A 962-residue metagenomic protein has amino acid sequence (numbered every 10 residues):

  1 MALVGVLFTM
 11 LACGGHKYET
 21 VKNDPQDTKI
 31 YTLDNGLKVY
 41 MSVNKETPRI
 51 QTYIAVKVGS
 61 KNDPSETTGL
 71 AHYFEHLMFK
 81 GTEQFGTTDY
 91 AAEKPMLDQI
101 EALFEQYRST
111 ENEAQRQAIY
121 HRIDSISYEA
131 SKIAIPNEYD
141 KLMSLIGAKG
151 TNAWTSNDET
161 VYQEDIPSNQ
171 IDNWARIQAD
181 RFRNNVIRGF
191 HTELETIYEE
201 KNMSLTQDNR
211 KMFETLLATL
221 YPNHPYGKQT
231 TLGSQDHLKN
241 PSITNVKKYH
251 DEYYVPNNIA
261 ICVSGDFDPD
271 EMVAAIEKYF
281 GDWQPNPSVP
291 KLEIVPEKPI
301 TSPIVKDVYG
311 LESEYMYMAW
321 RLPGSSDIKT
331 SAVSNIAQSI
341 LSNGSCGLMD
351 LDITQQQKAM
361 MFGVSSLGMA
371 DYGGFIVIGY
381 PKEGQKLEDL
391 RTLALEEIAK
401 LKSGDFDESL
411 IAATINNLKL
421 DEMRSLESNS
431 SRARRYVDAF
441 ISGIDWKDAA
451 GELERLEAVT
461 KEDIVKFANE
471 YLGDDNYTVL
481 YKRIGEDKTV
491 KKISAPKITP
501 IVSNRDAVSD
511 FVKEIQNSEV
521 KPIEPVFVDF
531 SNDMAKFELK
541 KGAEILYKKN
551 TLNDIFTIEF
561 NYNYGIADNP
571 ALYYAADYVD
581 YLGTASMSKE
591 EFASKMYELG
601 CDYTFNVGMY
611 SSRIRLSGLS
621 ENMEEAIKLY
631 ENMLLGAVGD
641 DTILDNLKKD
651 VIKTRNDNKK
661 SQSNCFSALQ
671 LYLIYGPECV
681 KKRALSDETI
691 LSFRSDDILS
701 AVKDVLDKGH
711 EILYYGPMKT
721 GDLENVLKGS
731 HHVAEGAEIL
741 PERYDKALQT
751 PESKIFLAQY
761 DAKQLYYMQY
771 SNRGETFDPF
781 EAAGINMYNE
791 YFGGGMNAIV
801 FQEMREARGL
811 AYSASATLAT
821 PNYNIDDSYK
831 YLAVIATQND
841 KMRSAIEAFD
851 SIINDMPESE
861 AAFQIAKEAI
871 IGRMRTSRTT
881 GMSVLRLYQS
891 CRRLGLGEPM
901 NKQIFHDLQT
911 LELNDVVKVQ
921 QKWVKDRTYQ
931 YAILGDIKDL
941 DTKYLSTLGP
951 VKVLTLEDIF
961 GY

Functional and structural regions predicted by a protein language model:
A2-M10: Bacterial N-terminal signal peptides
C13-M41, D268-V308, E314-Y315, W320-R321 (+10 more regions): Proteolytic maturation boundary segments
S42, T47-S60, G69-L70, T87-D180 (+16 more regions): M16 family metallopeptidases and their MPP-like homologs
L70-M78, A575, Y788: Active-site His/Glu-centered metal-binding helix of metallohydrolases
I171-N173, P269-V273, I328, Q385-D389 (+5 more regions): Short, conserved charged micro-motifs
D180-I187, F280-P287, L395-D405, N632-G639 (+3 more regions): A common structural junction motif
G189-L194, R210-K211, T215-L217, K228-Q229 (+3 more regions): Hydrophobic, small-residue-rich alpha-helical packing segments that form membrane-like cores
